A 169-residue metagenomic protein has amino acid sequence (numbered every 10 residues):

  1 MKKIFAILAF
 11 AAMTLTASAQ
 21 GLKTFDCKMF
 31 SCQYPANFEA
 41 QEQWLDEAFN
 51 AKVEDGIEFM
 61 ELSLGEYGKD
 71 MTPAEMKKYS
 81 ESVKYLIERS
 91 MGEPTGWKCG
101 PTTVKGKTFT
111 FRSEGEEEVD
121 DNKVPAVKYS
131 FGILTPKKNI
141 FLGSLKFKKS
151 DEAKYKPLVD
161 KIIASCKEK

Functional and structural regions predicted by a protein language model:
I4-A19: Sec-dependent N-terminal signal peptides
A19-D26: Cleaved targeting-peptide boundary
Q20, F38, N139-K169: Surface-exposed amphipathic alpha-helical segments
K28, C32-E81: Secretory pathway targeting signatures of secreted, lumenal, and periplasmic proteins
Q33, V53-D55, K105-K107, L134-I140: Short, solvent-exposed coil/turn segments at beta-strand boundaries
Q41, S82-S90, I162-S165, K169: Structured segments of extracytoplasmic/periplasmic soluble domains in secreted or envelope-associated proteins
E81-T135: Signature of long, low-cysteine stretches enriched in small and polar/charged residues
